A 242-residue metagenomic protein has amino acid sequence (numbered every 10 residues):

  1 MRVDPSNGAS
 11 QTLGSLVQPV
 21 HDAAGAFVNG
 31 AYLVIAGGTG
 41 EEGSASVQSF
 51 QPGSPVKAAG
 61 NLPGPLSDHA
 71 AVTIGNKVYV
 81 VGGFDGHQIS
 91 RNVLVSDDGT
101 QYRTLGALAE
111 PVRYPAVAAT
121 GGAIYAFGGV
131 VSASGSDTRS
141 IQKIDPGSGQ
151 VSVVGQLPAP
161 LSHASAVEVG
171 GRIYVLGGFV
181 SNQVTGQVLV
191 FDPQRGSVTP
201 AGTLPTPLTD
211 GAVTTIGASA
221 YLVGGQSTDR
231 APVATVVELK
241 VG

Functional and structural regions predicted by a protein language model:
M1-G242: Kelch-like beta-propeller repeat domains
